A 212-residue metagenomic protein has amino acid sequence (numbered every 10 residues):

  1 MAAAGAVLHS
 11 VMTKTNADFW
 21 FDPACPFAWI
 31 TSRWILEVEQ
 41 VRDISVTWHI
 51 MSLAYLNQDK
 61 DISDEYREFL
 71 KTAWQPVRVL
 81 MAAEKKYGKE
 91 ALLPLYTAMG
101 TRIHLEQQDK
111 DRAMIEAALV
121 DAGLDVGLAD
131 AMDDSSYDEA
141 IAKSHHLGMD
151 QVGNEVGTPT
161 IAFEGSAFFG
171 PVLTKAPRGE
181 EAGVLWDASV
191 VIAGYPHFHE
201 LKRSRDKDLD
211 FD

Functional and structural regions predicted by a protein language model:
M1-V11: N-terminal amphipathic/basic-hydrophobic helices that include classical n-h-c signal peptides and signal-anchor
L8, W34-V38, D109-D212: C-terminal cap of thioredoxin/glutaredoxin-like
T13-I35: Local sequence-structure signature of Cys/Sec-based thiol-disulfide redox active-site neighborhoods
W20-D22, R102, L173: Short strand-loop junctions, especially beta-strand C-caps/beta-turns that link beta-sheets to coils or alpha-helices
W29-A117, A188-I192, P196, E200-S204 (+1 more regions): Structural alpha/beta surface segment adjacent to cysteine/selenocysteine redox centers across thiol/disulfide enzymes
